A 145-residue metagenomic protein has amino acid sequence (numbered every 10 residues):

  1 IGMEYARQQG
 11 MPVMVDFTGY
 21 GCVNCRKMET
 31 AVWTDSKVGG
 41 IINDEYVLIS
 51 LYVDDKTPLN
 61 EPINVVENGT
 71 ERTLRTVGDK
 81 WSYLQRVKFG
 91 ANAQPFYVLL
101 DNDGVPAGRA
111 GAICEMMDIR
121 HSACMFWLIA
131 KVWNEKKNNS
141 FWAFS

Functional and structural regions predicted by a protein language model:
I1-V13, I42: A short beta-strand-turn-helix
Q8-R26: Short active-site neighborhood of thiol/selenol oxidoreductases, capturing the structured segment around
T18-Y20, A31-D79: Thiol-based oxidoreductase modules, predominantly thioredoxin-like and allied folds used for disulfide exchange
G21-C25, K56-N60, A93-P95, V105-G108: Flexible loop/turn segments at secondary-structure boundaries
A31-T34, V38, N68-L84, K88-V132: Non-catalytic, surface beta->alpha helical segment in thiol-disulfide oxidoreductase systems
N134-N138: Polybasic, lysine-rich low-complexity intrinsically disordered segments
A143-F144: Short, intrinsically disordered C-terminal tails of secreted or membrane-associated proteins
